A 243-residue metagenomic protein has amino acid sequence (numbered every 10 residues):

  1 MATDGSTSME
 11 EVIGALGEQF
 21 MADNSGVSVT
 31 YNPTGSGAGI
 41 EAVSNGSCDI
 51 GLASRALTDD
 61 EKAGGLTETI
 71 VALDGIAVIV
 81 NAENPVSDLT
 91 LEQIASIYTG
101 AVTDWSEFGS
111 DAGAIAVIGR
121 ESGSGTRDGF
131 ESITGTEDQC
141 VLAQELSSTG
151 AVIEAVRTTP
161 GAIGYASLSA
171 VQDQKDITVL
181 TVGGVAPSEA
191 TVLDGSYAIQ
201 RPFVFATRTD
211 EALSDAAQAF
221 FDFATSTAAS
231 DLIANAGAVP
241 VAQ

Functional and structural regions predicted by a protein language model:
M1-Q243: Exported/periplasmic ABC-transporter solute-binding proteins
